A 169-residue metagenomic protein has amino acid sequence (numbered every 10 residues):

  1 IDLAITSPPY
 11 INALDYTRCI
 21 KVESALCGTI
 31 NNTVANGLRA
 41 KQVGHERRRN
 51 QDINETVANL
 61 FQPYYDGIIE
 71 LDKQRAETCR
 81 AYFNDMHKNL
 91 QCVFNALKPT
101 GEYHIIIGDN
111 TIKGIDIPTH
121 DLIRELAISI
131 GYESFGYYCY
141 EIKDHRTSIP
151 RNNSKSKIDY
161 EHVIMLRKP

Functional and structural regions predicted by a protein language model:
I1-I5, P9-I105, D109-P169: Class I S-adenosyl-L-methionine-dependent methyltransferase catalytic core
